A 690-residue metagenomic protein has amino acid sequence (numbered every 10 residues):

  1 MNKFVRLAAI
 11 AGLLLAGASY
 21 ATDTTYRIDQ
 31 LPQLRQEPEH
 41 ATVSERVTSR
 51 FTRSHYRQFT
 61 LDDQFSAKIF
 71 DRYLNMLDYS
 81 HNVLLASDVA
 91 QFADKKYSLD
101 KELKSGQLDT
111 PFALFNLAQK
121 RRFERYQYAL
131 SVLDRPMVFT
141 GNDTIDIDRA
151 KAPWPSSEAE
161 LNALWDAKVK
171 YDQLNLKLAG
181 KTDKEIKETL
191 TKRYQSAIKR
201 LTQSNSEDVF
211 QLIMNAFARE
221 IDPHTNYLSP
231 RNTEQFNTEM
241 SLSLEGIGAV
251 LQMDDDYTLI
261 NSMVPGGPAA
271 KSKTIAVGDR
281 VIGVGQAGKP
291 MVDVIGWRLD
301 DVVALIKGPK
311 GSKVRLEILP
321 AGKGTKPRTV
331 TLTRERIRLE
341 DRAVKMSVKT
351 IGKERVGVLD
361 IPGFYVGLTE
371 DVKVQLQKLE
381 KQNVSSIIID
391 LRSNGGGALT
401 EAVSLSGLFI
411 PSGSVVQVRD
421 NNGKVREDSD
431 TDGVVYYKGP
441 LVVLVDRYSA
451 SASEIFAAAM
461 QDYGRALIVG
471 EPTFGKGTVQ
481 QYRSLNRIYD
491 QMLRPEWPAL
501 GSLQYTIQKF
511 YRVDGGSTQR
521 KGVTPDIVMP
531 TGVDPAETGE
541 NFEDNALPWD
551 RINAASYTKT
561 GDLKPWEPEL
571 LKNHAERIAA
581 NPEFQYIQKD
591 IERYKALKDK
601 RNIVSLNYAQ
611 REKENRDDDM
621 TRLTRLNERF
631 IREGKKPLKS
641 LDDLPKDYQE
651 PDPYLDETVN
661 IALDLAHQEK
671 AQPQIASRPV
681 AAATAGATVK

Functional and structural regions predicted by a protein language model:
N2-I10: Sec-dependent signal peptide recognition, specifically the positively charged N-region followed immediately by
A16-A21: N-terminal signal peptide c-region/cleavage motif recognized by signal peptidases
D23-Q33, S44-Y56, D94-S98, K192-S196 (+1 more regions): Acidic/histidine-rich, surface-exposed loop or edge segments in extracytoplasmic proteins
P32-Q36, T52-L61, K199-S206, D222-G246 (+5 more regions): Cleft-lining beta-strand/loop regions that shape enzyme active-site pockets
N75-M76, Y97, P111, N116 (+5 more regions): PDZ/PDZ-like domain segments forming the peptide/carboxylate-binding groove, activating on the N-terminal beta-strands
R121-G246, V250-D255: Extended, domain-scale alpha-helical bundle/helix-rich regions
K181-K192, Y511-A685, V689: Conserved functional hotspot residues or short segments at active or partner-binding sites across diverse domains
A452, G464, V469-T538: Polar, glycine-rich mid-to-C-terminal structural blocks that act as macromolecule-binding/assembly scaffolds
